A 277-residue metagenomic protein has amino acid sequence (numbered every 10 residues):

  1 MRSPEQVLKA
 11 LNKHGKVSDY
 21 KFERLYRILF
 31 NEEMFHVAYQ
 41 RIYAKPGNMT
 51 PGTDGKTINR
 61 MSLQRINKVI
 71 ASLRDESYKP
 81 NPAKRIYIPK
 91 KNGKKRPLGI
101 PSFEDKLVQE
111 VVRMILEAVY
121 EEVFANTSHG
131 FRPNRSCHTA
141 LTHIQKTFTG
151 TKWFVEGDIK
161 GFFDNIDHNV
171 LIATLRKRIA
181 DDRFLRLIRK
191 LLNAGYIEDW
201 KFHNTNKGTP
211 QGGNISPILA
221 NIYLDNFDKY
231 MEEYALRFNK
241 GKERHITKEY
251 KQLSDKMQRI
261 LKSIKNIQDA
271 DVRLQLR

Functional and structural regions predicted by a protein language model:
M1-R277: Non-catalytic terminal/accessory segments
